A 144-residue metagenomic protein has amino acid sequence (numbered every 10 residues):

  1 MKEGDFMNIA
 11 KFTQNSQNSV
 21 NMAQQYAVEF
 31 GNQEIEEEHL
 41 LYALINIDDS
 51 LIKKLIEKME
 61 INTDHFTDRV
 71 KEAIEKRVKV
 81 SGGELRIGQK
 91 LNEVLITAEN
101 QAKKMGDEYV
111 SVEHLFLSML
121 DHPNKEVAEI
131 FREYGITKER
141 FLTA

Functional and structural regions predicted by a protein language model:
M1-A144: Histone-fold recognition with a strong bias for associated Lys/Arg-rich disordered tails
